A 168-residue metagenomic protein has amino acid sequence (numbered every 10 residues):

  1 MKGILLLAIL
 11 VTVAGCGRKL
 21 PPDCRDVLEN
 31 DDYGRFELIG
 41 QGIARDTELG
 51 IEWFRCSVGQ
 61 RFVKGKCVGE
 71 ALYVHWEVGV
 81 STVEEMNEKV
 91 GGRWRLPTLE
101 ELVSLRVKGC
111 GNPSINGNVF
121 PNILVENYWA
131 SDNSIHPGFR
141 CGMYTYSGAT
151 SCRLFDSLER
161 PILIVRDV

Functional and structural regions predicted by a protein language model:
I4-T12: Sec-dependent N-terminal signal peptides
G15-R95, L99-V168: Glycine-aromatic-enriched surface loops/turns that form tight recognition elements
